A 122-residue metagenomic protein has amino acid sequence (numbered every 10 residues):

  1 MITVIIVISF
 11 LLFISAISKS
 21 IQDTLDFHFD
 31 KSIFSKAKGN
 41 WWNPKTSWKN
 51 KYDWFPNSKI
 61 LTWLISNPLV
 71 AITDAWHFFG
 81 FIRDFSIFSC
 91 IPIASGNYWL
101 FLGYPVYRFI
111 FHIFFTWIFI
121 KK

Functional and structural regions predicted by a protein language model:
I2-K122: Catalytic phosphate/metal-binding cores of nucleic-acid and nucleotide-processing enzymes, i.e., regions that mediate
